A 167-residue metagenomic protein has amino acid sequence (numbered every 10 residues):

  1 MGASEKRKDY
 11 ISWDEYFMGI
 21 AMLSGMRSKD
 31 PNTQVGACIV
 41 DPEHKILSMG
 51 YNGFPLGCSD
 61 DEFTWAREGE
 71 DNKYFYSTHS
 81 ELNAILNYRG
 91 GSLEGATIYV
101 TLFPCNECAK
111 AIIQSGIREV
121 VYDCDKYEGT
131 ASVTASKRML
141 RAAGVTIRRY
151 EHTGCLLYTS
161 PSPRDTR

Functional and structural regions predicted by a protein language model:
M1-R7: Basic/polar N-terminal segments that are highly enriched at the extreme N-terminus, encompassing both cleavable
R7-S12, G19, M26, S48-H152: Zn2+-dependent cytidine deaminase-like catalytic core
L23, R27-N32: Short loop/turn motifs at secondary-structure junctions and domain boundaries
Q34-V35, E81: Short glycine-rich loop/turn motifs
V35-H44: Short beta-strand scaffold segments in enzyme catalytic cores
D41, E128-G129, L156-L157: Short secondary-structure capping/turn micro-motifs that flank functional sites
Y158-R167: Single conserved hydrophobic/aromatic residue that forms the stacking wall/gate of nucleotide- or nucleobase-binding
